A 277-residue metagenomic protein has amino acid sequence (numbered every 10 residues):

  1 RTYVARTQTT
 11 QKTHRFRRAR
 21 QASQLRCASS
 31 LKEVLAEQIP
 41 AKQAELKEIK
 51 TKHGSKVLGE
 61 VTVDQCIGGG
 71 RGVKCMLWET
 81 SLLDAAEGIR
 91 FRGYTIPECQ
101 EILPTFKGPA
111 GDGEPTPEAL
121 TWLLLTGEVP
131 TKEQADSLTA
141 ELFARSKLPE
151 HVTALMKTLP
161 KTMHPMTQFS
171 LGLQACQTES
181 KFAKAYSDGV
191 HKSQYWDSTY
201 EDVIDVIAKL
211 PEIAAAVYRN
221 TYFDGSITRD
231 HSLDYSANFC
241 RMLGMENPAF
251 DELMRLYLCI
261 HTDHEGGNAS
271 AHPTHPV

Functional and structural regions predicted by a protein language model:
R1-E33: N-terminal mitochondrial targeting presequence
S29-V277: Hydrophobic alpha-helical bundle cores within soluble ligand-binding/oligomerization subdomains
